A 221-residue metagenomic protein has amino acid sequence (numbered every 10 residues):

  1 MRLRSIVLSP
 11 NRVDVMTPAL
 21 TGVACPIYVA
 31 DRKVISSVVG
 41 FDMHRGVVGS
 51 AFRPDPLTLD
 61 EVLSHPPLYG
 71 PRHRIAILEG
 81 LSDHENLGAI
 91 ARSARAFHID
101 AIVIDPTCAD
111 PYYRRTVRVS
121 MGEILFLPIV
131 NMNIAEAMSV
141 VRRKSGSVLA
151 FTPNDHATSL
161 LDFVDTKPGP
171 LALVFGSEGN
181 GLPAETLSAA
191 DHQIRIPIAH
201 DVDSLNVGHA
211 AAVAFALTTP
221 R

Functional and structural regions predicted by a protein language model:
M1-D42, S147: N-terminal positively charged helical leader segments and presequences
R2, L8, Y28, D60-H156: RNA substrate-binding interface of SAM-dependent RNA methyltransferases
D14, R32-V38, D55-L57, I134-S139 (+2 more regions): A short acidic, often aromatic-flanked loop/helix-cap motif at beta-alpha or helix-coil junctions that lines enzyme
L20-T21, R142-K144, V164-K167: Short, conserved loop/helix-junction motifs that constitute active-site signature segments in enzyme catalytic cores
D42-P71: Acidic/glycine-rich phosphate/pyrophosphate-binding loops and surrounding catalytic core that coordinate Mg2+
V48-S50, A76-I77, V103, L173 (+1 more regions): Conserved beta-strand segments that form the floor/walls of ligand-binding pockets within enzyme and binding domains
G49, S93-F97, C108-I124, A184-R221: Structured adenosyl-cofactor binding patch, chiefly the S-adenosyl-L-methionine
A150-D201: Active-site/ligand-binding-proximal alpha/beta "capping" segment
